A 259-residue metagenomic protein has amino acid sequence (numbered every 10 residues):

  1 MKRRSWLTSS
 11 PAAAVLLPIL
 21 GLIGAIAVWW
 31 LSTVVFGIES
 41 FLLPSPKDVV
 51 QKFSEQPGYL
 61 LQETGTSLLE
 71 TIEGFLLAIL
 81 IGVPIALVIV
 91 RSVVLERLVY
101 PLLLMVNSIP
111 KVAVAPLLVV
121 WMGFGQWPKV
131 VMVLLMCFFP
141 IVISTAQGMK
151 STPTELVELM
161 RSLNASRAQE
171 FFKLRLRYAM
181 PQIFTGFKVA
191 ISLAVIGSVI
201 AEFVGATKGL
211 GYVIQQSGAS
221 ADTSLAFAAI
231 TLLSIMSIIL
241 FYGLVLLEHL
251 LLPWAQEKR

Functional and structural regions predicted by a protein language model:
M1-I23, Y242-R259: Transmembrane alpha-helical segments of polytopic membrane transport and secretion proteins
R3-T8, V35-I79: Periplasmic/extracellular loop-to-transmembrane helix junction in inner-membrane transport proteins
F53, L60-T64, L68, I72 (+8 more regions): Hydrophobic alpha-helical elements at and bordering transmembrane segments of multi-pass membrane proteins
G74-L103: Transmembrane-helix boundary motif in ABC transporter permease subunits
L104-P140, Q147-G148: Generic hydrophobic transmembrane alpha-helix motif, especially the helices
V131, L135, A168-A201, L233 (+1 more regions): Transmembrane alpha-helices
S144, G148-V189, L210, I214: Short cytoplasmic-facing helical segments at TM-TM junctions of multi-pass membrane proteins
G211-E248: Hydrophobic alpha-helical transmembrane segments of polytopic membrane proteins
